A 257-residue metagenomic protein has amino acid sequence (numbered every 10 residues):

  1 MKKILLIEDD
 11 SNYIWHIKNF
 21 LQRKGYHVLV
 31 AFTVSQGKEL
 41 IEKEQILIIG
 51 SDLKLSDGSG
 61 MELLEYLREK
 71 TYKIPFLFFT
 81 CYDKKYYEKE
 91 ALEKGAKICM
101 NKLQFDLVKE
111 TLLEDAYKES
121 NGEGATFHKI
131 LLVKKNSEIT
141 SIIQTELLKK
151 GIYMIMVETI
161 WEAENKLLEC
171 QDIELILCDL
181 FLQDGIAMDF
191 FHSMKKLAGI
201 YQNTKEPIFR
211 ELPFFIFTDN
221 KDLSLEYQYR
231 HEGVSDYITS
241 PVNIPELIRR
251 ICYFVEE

Functional and structural regions predicted by a protein language model:
D9, F79-D83, L103, K135 (+2 more regions): Conserved active-site segment of CheY-like receiver
D10-Q36, S137-M156, W161-E162: Two-component/phosphorelay signaling modules centered on CheY-like receiver
E39, M61-K73, M188-F209: Short amphipathic alpha-helix used as the core "switch/output" element in two-component signaling
E44-G50, L55, Q171-L182: Active-site beta3 strand of CheY-like receiver
L55-G58, Q183-I186, M194, E232: Hydrophobic residue at a beta-alpha junction that N-caps the helix immediately following a catalytic beta-strand/loop
E62, D83-M100, M188-D189, R210 (+1 more regions): Alpha4 helix (beta4-alpha4-beta5 surface) of REC/receiver domains from two-component response regulators
K73-D83, Q202-K221: A short, hydrophobic beta-strand element within the central beta-sheet of small alpha/beta folds
Y86, L103-L113, V242-I251: C-terminal output helix
